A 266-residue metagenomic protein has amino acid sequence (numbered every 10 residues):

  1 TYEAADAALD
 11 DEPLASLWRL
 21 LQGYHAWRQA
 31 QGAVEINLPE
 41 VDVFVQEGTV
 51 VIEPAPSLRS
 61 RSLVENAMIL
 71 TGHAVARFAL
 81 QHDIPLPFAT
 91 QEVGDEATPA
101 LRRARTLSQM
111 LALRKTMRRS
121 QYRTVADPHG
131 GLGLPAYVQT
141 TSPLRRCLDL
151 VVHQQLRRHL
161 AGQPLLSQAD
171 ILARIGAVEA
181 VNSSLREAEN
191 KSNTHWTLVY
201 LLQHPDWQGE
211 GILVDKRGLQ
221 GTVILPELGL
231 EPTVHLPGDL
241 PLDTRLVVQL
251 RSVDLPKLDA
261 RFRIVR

Functional and structural regions predicted by a protein language model:
T1-T244, V253-A260, R266: Electropositive polyanion-binding surfaces
